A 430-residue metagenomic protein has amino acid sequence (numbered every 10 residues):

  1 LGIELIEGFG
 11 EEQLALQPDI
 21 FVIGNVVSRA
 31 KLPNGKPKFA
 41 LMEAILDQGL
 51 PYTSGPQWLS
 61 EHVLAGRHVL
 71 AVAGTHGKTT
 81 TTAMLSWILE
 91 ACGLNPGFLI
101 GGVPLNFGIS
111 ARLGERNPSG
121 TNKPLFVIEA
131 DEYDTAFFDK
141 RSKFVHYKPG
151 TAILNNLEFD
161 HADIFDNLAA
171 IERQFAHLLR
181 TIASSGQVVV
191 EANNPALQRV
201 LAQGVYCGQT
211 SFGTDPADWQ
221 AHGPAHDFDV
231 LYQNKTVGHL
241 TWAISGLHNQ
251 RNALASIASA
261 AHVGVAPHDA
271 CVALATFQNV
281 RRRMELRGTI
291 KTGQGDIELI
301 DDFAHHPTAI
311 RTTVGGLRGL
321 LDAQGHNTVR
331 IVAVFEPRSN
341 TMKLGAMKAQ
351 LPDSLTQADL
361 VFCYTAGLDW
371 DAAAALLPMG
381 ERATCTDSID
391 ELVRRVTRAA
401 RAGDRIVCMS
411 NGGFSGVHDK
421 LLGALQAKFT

Functional and structural regions predicted by a protein language model:
L1-L5, D19-F21, A176, A202-G208 (+3 more regions): ATP-dependent carboxylate-amine ligase
I6-G8, I23, Y52-G55, V72 (+9 more regions): General beta-strand structural signal in soluble alpha/beta enzymes
F9-E11, Q57, A192-A196, T214-D215 (+1 more regions): Short, polar loop motifs at secondary-structure junctions
E12-P18, N25, L32-V190, A196-Y206 (+1 more regions): Phosphate-binding loop of NTP-binding sites
S28-Q48, A261-H262, R282, A374-E381: Helix-enriched interaction subdomains in cytosolic or periplasmic regions, typified by TIR/SEFIR signaling/NADase cores
A30-L32, A136-F137, A162, L197-R199 (+4 more regions): Glycine/Thr-rich phosphate-binding loops of Rossmann-like dinucleotide-binding domains
R141-S142, H239-L247: A short glycine-threonine-serine/GTX helix/turn-capping micro-motif
Q220-G238: Acidic-glycine-rich active-site phosphate/pyrophosphate-binding loop
